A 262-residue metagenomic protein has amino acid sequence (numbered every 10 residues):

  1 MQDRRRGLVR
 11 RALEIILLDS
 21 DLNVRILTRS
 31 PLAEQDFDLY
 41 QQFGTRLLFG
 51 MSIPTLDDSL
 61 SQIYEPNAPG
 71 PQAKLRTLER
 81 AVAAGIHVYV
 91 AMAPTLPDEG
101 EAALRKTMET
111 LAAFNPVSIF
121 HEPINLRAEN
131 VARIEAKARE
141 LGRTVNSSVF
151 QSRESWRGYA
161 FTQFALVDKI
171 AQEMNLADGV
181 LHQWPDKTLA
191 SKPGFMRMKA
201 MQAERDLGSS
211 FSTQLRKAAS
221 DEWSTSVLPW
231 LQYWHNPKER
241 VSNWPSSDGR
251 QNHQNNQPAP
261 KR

Functional and structural regions predicted by a protein language model:
M1-T162: Conserved AdoMet/S-adenosylmethionine-binding subsite of the radical SAM
A102-R262: Auxiliary Fe-S-binding modules of radical SAM enzymes
